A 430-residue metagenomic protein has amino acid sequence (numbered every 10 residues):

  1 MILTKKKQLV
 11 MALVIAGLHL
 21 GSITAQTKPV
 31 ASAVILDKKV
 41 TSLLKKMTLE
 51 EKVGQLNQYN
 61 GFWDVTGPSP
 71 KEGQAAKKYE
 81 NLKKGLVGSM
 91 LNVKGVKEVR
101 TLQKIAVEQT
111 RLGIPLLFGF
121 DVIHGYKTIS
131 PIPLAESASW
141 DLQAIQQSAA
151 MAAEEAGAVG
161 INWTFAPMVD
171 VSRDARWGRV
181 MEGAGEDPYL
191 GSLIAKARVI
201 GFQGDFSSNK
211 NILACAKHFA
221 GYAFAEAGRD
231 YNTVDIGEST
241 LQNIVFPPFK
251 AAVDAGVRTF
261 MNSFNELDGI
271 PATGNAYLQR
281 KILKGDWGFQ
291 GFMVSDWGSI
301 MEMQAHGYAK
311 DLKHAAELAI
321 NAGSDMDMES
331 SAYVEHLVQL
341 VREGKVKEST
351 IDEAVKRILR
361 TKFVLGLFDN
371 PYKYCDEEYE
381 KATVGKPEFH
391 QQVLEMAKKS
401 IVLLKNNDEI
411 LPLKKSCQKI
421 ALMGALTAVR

Functional and structural regions predicted by a protein language model:
M1-A31: Bacterial Sec-dependent N-terminal signal peptides
A25-R430: Glycoside hydrolase catalytic-domain context in secreted enzymes
